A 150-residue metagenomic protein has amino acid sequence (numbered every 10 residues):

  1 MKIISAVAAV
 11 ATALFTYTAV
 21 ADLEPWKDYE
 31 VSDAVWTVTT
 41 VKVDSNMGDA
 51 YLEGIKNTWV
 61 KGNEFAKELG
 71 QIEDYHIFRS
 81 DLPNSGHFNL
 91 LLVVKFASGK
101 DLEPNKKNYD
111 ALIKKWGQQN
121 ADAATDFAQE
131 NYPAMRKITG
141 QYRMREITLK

Functional and structural regions predicted by a protein language model:
M1-A8: Bacterial N-terminal signal peptides that target proteins for export
T16-T18: N-terminal signal peptide c-region/cleavage motif recognized by signal peptidases
D22-A50: Immediate post-signal-peptide N-terminus of mature secreted/exported proteins
L23-K27, K61, F65-E73, V93-M144: An amphipathic, aromatic/His-enriched active-site/gating alpha helix that lines ligand/cofactor pockets
W36, H87-L90: Short, surface-exposed coil-to-beta transition loops
T39, Y51, L92, L102: Hydrophobic pocket/interface hotspot
V43-F88: N-terminal, post-signal-peptide region of Sec/Tat-exported proteins
R145-K150: Catalytic "initiation/cleavage/transfer" segments centered on a nucleophilic residue and adjacent nucleic-acid-engaging
